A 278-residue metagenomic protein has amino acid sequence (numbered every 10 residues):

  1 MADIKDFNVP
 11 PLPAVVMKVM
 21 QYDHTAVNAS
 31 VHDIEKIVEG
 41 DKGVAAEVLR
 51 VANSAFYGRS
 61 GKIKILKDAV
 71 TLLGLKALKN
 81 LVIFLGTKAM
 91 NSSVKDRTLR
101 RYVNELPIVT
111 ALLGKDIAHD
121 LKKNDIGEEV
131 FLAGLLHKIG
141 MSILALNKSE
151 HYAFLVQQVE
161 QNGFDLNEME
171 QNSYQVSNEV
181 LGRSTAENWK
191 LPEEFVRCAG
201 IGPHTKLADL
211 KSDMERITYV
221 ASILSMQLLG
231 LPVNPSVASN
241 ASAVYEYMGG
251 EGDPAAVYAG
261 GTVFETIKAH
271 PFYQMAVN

Functional and structural regions predicted by a protein language model:
M1-E150, E160, S173, S177-S239 (+2 more regions): Conserved alpha-helical "signature site" that marks functionally important helical segments or helix/loop junctions
V27-A29, I65, L99, L166 (+2 more regions): General structural signal for secondary-structure boundaries
Y152-L155: Helix-termination/interfacial motifs at the ends of transmembrane alpha-helices
Q158-N167: Short glycine/proline- and charge-enriched loop/turn segments that cap or connect secondary-structure elements
M169-Q171: Flexible, glycine/proline-enriched loop segments at strand-loop-helix junctions that form or flank small-ligand binding
A221-L229, A241-E246, Y258-T262, K268: Long, ordered, amphipathic alpha-helical scaffolds
V233-E251: C-terminal, helix-dominated tail/subdomain
G249-N278: Terminal targeting/low-complexity segments that flank the catalytic cores of oxidoreductases
